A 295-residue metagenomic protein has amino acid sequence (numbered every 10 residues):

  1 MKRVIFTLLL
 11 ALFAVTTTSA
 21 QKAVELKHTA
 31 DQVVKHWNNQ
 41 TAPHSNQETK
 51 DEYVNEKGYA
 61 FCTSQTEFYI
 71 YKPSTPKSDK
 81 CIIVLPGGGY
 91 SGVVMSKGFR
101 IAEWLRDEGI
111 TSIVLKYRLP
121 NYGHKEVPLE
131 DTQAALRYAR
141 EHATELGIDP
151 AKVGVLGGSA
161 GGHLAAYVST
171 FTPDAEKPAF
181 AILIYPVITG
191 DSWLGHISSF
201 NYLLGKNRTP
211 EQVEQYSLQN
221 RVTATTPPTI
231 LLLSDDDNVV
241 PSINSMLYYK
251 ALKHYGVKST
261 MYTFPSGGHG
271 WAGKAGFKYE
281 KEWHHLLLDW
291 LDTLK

Functional and structural regions predicted by a protein language model:
K22-T75: N-terminal cap/lid segment of alpha/beta-hydrolase-fold proteins
N55, V187-R221, P227: Mobile cap/lid helix-loop segments that gate and shape the active-site cleft of serine hydrolases
D79-G87: Short beta-strand element of the alpha/beta-hydrolase
V93-M95, R100, L115-P150, A275-E282: Catalytic nucleophile-loop/oxyanion-hole region of alpha/beta-hydrolase and closely related hydrolase-like folds
A134-S199, V213: Primarily recognizes the serine-hydrolase "nucleophile elbow" in alpha/beta-hydrolase and SGNH/GDSL folds
T225, L231-L233, D237: Short beta-strand/loop motif that positions the catalytic acidic residue of the alpha/beta-hydrolase fold
N238-N244: Conserved alpha/beta-hydrolase "acid-adjacent" motif
M246-K295: C-terminal catalytic histidine-bearing segment of alpha/beta-hydrolase fold enzymes
